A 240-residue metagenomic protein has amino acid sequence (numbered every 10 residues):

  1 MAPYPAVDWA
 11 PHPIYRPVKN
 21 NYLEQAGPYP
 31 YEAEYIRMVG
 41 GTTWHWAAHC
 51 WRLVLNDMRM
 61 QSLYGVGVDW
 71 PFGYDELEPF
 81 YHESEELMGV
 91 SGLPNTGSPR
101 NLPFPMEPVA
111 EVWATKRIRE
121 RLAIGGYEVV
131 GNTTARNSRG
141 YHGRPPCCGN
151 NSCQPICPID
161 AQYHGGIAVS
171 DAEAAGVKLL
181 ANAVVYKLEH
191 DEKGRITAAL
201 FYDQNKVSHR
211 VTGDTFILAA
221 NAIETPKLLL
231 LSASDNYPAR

Functional and structural regions predicted by a protein language model:
M1, A174, A183, K187-D191 (+1 more regions): Glycine-rich loop(s) and the adjacent beta-strand/alpha-helix scaffold that form part
P3-R16, N21-P28, R37, A47-H49 (+1 more regions): Conserved redox-cofactor binding core of oxidoreductases
R37-A47, F216, A220-E224: FAD-binding core of FAD-dependent oxidoreductases, characterized by glycine-rich FAD pyrophosphate-binding loops
V39, M58, I196: Short clusters of hydrophobic/aromatic residues that line enzyme substrate/ligand-binding pockets
T43, C50-R52, R136-N137, Y186 (+1 more regions): Short, solvent-exposed loop/turn segments at secondary-structure junctions
L53, D57, Y81-G92, G126 (+4 more regions): A generic secondary-structure signal for well-formed alpha-helical elements
H142-R144, D191-T197: A short, glycine/Asx- and small/polar-enriched loop/turn that sits immediately N-terminal to a beta-strand
